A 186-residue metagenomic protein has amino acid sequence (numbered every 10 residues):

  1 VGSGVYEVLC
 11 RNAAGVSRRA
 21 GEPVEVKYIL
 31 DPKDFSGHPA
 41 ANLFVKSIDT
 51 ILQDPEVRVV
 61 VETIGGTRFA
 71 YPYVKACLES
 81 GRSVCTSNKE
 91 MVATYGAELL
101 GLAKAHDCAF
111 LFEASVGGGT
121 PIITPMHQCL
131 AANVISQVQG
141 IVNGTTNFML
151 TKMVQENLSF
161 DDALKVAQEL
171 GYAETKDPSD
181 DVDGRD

Functional and structural regions predicted by a protein language model:
G2-S80: N-terminal glycine-/serine-/threonine-rich beta1-alpha1-beta2 phosphate-ribose binding loop of Rossmann-like
G4, V24, K46, P55 (+7 more regions): Conserved active-site and cofactor/substrate-binding residues in soluble primary-metabolism enzymes
Y6, P39-A41, G96-L99, P121-Q128 (+1 more regions): Short acidic, glycine/serine/threonine-rich loops at helix termini
A20-P23, G37-H38, L52-D54, A103 (+3 more regions): Solvent-exposed alpha-helices and their adjacent loops that cap or buttress functional pockets in soluble metabolic
F44-V45, V61-E62, C85-S87, F110-A114 (+1 more regions): General beta-strand structural signal in soluble alpha/beta enzymes
D49-Q53, A76-E79, G101-A105, D161-K165: Replace "anionic and nucleotidyl ligands
I64, R68-S80, S87-Q128: Rossmann-fold NAD(P)-binding glycine/threonine-rich loop
Q128-R185: Conserved anion/nucleotide-ligand pocket segment
